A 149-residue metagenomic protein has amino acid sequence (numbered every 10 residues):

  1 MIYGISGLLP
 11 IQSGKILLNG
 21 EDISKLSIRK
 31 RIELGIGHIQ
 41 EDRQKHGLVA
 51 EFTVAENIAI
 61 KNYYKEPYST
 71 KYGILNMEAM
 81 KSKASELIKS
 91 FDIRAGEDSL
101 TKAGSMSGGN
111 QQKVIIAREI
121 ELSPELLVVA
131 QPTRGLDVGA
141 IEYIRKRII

Functional and structural regions predicted by a protein language model:
M1-I149: Glycine-rich phosphate-binding loops of nucleotide-dependent enzymes
